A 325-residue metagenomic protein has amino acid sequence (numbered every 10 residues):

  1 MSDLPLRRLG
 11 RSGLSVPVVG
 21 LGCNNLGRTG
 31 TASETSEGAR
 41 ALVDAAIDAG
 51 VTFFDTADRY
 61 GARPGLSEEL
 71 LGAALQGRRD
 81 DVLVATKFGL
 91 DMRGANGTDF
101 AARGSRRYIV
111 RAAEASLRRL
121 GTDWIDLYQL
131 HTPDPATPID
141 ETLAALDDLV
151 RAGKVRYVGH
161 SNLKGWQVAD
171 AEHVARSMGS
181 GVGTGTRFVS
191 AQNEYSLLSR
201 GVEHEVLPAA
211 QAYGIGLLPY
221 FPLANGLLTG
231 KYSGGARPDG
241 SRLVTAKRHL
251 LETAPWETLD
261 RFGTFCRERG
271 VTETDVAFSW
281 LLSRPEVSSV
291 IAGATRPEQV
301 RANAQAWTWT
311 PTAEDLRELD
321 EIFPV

Functional and structural regions predicted by a protein language model:
M1-V82: N-terminal binding-site loop/beta-alpha segment at the start of enzyme catalytic domains that lines or forms
R11-G13, D48, G72-D80, R118-G121 (+2 more regions): Acidic (Asp/Glu)-rich catalytic clusters
N24-E37, N96-R107, H131-T137: Active-site mouth loops of central-metabolism enzymes
N25-G30, D91-G97, L228, Q299-A302: A short acidic, helix-capping loop that chelates divalent metal ions and anchors anionic groups
S33-A46, G104-L120, V168-D170: Short, acidic/polar
D80-R103: Structural motif corresponding to the early beta-alpha repeats
L117-P135: Active-site groove signature of glycoside hydrolases
P133, T137-V325: Beta/alpha (TIM)-barrel catalytic core signal, keyed to glycine-rich beta->alpha loops juxtaposed to Asp/Glu that bind
